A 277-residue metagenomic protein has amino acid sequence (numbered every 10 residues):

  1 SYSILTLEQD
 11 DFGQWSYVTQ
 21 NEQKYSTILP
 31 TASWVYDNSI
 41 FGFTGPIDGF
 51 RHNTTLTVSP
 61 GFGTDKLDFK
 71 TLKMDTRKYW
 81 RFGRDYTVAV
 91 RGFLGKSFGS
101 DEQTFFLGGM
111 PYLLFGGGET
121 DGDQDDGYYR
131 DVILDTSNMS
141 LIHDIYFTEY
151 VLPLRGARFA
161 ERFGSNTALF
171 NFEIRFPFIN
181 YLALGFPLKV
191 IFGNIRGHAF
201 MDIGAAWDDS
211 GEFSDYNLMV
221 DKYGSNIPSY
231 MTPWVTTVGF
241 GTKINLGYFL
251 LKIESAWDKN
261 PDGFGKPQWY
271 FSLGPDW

Functional and structural regions predicted by a protein language model:
S1, H52-L56, T76, V90-G92 (+5 more regions): Membrane-embedded beta-strand positions of outer-membrane beta-barrel proteins
T6-N194, W207-D209, D221-G224: C-terminal outer-membrane beta-barrel translocator/porin domains of Gram-negative envelope proteins and their
P30-A32, I195-G197, T236-F240, L251: One face of beta-strands
T31, I244, K266-W277: Outer-membrane beta-barrel "beta-signal"
G83, I244-Y248: A generic beta-sheet turn/junction motif
D101, R196-V238: Outer-membrane beta-barrel transmembrane domain signature
D208-D209, D262-F264: Extracytoplasmic/secreted cell-surface and envelope-processing proteins
A256-P261: A short, acidic, flexible beta-alpha connecting loop/helix-capping segment that sits on the rim of active
